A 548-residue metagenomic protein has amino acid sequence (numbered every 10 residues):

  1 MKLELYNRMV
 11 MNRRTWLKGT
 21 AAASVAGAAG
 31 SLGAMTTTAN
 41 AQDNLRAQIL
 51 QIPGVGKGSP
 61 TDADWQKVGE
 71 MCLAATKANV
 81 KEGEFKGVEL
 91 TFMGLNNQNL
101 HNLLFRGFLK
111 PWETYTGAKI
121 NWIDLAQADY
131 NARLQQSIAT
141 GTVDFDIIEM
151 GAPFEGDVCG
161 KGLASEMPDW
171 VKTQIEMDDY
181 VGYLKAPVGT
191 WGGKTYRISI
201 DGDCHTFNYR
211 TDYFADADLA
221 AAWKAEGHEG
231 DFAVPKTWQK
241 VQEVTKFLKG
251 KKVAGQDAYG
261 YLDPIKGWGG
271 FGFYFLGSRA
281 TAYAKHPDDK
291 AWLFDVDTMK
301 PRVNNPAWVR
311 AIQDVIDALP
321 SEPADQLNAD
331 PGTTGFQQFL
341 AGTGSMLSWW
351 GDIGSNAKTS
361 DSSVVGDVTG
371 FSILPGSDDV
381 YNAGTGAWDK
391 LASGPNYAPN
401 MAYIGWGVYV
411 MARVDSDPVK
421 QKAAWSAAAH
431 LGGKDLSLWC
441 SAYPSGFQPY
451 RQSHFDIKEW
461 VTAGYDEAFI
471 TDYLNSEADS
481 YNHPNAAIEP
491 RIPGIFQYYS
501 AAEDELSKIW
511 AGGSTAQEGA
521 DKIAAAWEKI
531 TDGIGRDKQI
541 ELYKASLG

Functional and structural regions predicted by a protein language model:
M1-G30, T37-A39: N-terminal secretory signal peptides
Q42-L45, I49-L50, G54-G56, P60 (+7 more regions): Long, aromatic- and glycine/proline-rich binding clefts that accommodate carbohydrate-like moieties
R46-E84, G151-T206, G370-S372, V380-P395: Hinge/lid segment of periplasmic solute-binding proteins
V80-E82, G87, P168-V181, A221-A233 (+6 more regions): Short, solvent-exposed loop/beta-turn-alpha elements that line the ligand-binding surface or hinge of extracytoplasmic
T91, W191-D201, H205, W238-K300 (+1 more regions): Extracytoplasmic/periplasmic solute-binding protein
G107-Y183, G192-R197, D216-D218, A222 (+4 more regions): Extracytoplasmic "Venus flytrap"/periplasmic binding protein-like
V188, S321, S362-Q452: Extracytoplasmic/periplasmic substrate-recognition and gating elements
K240-K246, D288-A329, T369-L374: Glycine-centered hinge/linker elements that transmit conformational signals in sensory and ligand-binding systems
